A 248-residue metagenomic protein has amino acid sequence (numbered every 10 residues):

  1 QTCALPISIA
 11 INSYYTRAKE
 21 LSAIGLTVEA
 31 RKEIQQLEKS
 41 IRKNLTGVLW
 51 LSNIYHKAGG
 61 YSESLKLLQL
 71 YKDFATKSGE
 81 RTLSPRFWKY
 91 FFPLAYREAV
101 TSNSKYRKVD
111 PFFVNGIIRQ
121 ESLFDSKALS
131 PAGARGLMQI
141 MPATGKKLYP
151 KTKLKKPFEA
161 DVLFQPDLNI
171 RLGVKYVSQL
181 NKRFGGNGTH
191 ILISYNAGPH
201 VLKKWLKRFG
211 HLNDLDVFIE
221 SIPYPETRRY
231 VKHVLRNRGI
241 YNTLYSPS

Functional and structural regions predicted by a protein language model:
Q1-S8, R17, I24, E29-R31 (+1 more regions): Catalytic glycan-binding domains that act on GlcNAc-containing polysaccharides
I11: Primarily a LysM-type cell-wall glycan-binding module
